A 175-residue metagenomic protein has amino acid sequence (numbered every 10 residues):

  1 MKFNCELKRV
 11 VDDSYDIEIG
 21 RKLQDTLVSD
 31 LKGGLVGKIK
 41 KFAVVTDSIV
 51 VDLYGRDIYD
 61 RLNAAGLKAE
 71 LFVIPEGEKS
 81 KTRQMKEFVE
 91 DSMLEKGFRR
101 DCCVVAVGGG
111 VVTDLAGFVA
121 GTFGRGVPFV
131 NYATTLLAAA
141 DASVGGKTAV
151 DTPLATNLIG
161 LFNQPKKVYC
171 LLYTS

Functional and structural regions predicted by a protein language model:
M1-C103: ATP/NTP phosphate-donor binding region
K81-Y169: Glycine/threonine-rich beta-strand-loop-alpha-helix active-site module that forms ligand/phosphate-binding
Y173-S175: Conserved small/polar residues in nucleotide/adenosyl-binding loops
